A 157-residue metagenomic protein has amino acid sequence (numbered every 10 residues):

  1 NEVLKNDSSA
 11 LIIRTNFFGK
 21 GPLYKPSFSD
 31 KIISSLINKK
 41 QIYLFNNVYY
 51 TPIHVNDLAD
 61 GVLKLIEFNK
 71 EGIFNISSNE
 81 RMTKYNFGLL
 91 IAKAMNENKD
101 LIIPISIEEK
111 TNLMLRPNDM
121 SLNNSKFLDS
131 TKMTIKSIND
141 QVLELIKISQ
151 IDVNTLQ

Functional and structural regions predicted by a protein language model:
N1-I13: Active-site Tyr-X1-5-Lys
R14, F45-N46, S78, N118 (+2 more regions): A secondary-structure boundary/capping signal
T15-K25, F45-V55, S78-E80: Glycine-rich "substrate-gating" loop/helix at the edge of Rossmann-like oxidoreductase active sites
K31-I42, Y49-I76: Alpha-helical substrate-binding/gating segment
K31-Y43, N96-I107: A short C-terminal helix-loop "cap" of Rossmann-like NAD(P)-dependent dehydrogenase/epimerase domains
G61, F68-N112, V153-Q157: Mid/C-terminal beta-alpha module of Rossmann-like enzyme folds, strongest in SDR-family dehydrogenases/epimerases
T83-L89, S106-Q157: Conserved C-terminal active-site "lid" loop/helix of NAD(P)H-dependent oxidoreductases that clamps the redox cofactor
